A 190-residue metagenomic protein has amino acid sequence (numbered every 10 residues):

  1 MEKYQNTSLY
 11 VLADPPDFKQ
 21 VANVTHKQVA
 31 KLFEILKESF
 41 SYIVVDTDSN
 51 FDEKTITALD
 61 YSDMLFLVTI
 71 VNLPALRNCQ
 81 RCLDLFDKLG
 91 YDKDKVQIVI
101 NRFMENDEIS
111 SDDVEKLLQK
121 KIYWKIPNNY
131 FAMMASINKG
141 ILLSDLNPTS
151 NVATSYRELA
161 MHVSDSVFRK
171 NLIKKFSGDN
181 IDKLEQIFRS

Functional and structural regions predicted by a protein language model:
M1-E38, M134-N138, L142-D145: P-loop/Walker-type NTP enzyme "switch/lid" segment
I35-E38, N50-N72: Inter-motif core of Ras-like GTPase G domains
I70, V96-D107, K125-A132, P148-T149: G-domain G4 guanine-recognition motif of GTPases
C79-K93: Conserved C-terminal guanine-recognition region of P-loop GTPase G domains, centered on the G4
R102, E115-L143, Y156: Beta-strand-loop-alpha "switch" segments that mediate conformational coupling across diverse proteins
G140-S190: NTP-binding/hydrolysis catalytic cores, primarily Walker-type P-loop NTPases
